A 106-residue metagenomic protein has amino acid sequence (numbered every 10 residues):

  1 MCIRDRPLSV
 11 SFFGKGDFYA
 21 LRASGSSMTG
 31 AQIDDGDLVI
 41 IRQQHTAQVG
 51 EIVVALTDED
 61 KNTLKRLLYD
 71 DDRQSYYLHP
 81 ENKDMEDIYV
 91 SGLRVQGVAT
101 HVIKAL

Functional and structural regions predicted by a protein language model:
R4-D5, S11-L106: Acidic/glycine-rich C-terminal interaction modules and beta/coil loop segments that lie outside canonical DNA-binding
